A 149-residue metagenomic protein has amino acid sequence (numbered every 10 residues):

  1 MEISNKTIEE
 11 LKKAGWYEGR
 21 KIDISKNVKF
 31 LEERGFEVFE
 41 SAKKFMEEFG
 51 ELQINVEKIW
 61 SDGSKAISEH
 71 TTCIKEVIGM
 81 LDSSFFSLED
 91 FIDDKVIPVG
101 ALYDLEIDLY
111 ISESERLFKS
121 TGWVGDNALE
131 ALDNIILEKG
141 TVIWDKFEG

Functional and structural regions predicted by a protein language model:
M1-L105, G149: A surface-exposed partner-binding patch
L105-Y110, G122-L132: Short, surface-exposed beta-strand/loop "edge" segments at domain boundaries and coil↔beta transitions
I111-E115: Short acidic-glycine loop/turn motifs at beta-strand connectors
L117-S120: Short hydrophobic/aromatic-rich beta-strand segments that constitute the beta-sheet cores of beta-sandwich/beta-barrel
G125-G149: Compact, glycine/acidic-enriched structural inserts
